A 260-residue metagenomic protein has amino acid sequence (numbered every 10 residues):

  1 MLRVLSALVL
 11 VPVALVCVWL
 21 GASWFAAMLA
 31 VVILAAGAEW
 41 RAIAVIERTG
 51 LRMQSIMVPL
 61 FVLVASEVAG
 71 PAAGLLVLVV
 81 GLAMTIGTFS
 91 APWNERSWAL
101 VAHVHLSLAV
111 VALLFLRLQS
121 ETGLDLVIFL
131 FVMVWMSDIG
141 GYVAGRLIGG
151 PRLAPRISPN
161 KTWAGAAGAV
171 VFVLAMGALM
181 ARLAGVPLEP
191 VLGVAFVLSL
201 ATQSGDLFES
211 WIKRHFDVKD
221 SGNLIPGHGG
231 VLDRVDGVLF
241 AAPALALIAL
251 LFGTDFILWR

Functional and structural regions predicted by a protein language model:
M1-V197: Membrane-embedded alpha-helical bundles of polytopic integral membrane proteins
E39, D206, D233: Residue-level signature of catalytic and energy-coupling elements of molecular machines, predominantly ATP/GTP-dependent
M53, H215-V238: Interfacial loop-to-transmembrane junctions
M136-R146, T202-R214: Short helical (or helix-break) motifs at transmembrane helix termini and adjacent helical loops in multi-pass membrane
R146-L147, K213-F216, L239, A244: Re-entrant/interfacial helical elements at transmembrane boundaries that shape and gate the permeation pathway
R234-L250: Final/C-terminal transmembrane alpha-helix of multipass membrane proteins
L247-R260: Juxtamembrane boundary at the C-terminal end of a transmembrane helix
